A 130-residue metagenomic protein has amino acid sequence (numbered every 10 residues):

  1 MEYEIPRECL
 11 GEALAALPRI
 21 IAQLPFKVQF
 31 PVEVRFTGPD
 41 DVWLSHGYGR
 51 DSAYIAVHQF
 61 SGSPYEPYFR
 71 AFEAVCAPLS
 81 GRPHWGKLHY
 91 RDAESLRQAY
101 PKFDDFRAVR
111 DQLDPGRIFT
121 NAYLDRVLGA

Functional and structural regions predicted by a protein language model:
M1-Q98: Substrate-recognition/cap regions that form aromatic- and gly/pro-loop-enriched pockets for small-molecule ligands
G81-A130: Activity-critical C-terminal alpha-helical subdomain
